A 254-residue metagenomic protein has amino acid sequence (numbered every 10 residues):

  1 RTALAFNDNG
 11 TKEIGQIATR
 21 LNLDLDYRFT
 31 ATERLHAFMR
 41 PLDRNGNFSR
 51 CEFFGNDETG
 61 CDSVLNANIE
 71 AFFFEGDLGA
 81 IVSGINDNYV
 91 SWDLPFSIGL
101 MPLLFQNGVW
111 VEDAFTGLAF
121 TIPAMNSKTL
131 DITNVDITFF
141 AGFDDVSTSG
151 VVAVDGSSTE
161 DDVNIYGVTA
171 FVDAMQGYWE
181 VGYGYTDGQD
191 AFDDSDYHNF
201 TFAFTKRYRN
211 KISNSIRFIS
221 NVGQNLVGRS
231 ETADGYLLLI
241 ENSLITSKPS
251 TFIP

Functional and structural regions predicted by a protein language model:
R1-S83, M125-T129: Beta-barrel outer-membrane channel/assembly domains of diderm bacteria
I14-G15, C51-F53, D87-D93, W110-G117: "Short basic amphipathic alpha-helical interaction patches in structured regions
D77-A80, D93-P95, M101-I253: Signature for the C-terminal beta-barrel architecture of outer-membrane proteins
